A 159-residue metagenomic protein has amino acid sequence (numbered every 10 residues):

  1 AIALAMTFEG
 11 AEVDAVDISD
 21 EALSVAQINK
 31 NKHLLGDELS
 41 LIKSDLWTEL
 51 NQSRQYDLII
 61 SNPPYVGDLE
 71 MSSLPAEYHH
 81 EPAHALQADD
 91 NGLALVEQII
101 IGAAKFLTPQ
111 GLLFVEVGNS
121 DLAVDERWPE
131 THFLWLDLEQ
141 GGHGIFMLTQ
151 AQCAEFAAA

Functional and structural regions predicted by a protein language model:
A1-M71: Conserved SAM/SAH cofactor-binding pocket of Class I
F8, D90-C153: Conserved Class I SAM-dependent methyltransferase catalytic core
G10, P75-Y78, T131-H132: Glycine-rich, phosphate-binding/catalytic loops in enzymes
A11, H84, L122: Glycine-centered loop/turn positions within well-structured domains that cap or flank conserved ligand/cofactor-binding
Q27-I28, M71-P75, D125-P129: Short amphipathic alpha-helical segments
S40-I42, H84, L134: Structural signal for short hydrophobic segments within the conserved structured cores of catalytic domains across
P64-L95: Mobile active-site "lid"/loop adjacent to the S-adenosyl-L-methionine
C153-A159: A polyampholytic, Gly/Pro-enriched intrinsically disordered region
